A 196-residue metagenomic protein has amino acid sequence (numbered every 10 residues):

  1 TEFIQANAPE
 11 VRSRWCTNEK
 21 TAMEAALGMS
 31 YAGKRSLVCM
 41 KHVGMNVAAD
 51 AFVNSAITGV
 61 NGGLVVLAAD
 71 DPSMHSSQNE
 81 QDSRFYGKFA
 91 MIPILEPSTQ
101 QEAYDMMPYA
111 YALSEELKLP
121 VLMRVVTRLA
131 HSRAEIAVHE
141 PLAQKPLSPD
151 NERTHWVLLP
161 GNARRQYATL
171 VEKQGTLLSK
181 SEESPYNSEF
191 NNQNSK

Functional and structural regions predicted by a protein language model:
T1-Q100, D105-M107, V126-L129, L142 (+1 more regions): Thiamine diphosphate
P97-K196: Flexible, low-complexity linker and terminal segments
